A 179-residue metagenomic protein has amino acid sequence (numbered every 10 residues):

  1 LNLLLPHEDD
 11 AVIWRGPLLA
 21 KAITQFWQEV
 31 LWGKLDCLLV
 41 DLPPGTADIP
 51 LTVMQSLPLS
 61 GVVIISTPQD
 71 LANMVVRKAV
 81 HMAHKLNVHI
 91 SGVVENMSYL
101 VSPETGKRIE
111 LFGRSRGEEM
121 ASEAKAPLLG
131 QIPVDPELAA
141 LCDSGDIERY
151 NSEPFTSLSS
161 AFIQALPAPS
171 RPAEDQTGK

Functional and structural regions predicted by a protein language model:
L1-D36, V101-E104, P136-R149: P-loop/Walker-type NTP enzyme "switch/lid" segment
L4-P6, P44-T46, P68-A72, M97-V101 (+1 more regions): Conserved nucleotide-binding/hydrolysis micro-motifs of P-loop NTPases
W14-K21, C37, P44, D48 (+4 more regions): Charged, alpha-helix-enriched surfaces in structured cytosolic catalytic cores of large nucleotide-utilizing machines
A22-C37, I49-L71: Inter-motif core of Ras-like GTPase G domains
I23, L42, Q55, S91 (+1 more regions): Glycine-rich phosphate-binding loops of nucleotide-dependent enzymes
L39-V40, V94: Hydrophobic residues in beta-strands of the RecA-like P-loop NTPase core, especially within AAA+ ATPase
L57-E95: Helical hairpin unit composed of two closely spaced alpha helices linked by a short loop
V80-K179: C-terminal lobe/tail of nucleotide-utilizing enzymes
